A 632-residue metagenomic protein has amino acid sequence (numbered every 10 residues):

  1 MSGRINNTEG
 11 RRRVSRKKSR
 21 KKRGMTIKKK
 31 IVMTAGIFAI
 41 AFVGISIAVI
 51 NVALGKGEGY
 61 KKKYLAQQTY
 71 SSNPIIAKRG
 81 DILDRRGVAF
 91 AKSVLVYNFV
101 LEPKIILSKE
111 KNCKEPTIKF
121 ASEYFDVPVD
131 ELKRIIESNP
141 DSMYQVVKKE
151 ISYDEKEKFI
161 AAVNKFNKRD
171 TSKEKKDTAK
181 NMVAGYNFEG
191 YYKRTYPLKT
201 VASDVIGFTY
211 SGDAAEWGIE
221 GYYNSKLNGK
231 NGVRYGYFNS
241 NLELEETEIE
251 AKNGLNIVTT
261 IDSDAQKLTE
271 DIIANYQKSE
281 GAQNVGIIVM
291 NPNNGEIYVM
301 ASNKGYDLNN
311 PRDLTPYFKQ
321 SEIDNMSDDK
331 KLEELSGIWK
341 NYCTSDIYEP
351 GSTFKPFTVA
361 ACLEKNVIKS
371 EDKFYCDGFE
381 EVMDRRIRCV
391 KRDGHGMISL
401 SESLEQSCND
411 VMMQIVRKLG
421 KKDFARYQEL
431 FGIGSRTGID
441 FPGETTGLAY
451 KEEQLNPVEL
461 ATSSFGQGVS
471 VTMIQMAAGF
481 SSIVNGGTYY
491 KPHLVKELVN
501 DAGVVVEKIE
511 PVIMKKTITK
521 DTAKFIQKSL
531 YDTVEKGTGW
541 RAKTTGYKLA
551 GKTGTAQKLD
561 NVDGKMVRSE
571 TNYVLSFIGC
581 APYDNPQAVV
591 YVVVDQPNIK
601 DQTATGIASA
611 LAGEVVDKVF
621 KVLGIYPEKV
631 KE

Functional and structural regions predicted by a protein language model:
M1-Q320, I347, K422-G432, K543-T545 (+2 more regions): Periplasmic/cell-envelope proteins involved in peptidoglycan metabolism and beta-lactam response
A89-A91, F238-E246, I261, N293-T353 (+4 more regions): Beta-lactam-recognizing serine transpeptidase/beta-lactamase-like catalytic domain environment
